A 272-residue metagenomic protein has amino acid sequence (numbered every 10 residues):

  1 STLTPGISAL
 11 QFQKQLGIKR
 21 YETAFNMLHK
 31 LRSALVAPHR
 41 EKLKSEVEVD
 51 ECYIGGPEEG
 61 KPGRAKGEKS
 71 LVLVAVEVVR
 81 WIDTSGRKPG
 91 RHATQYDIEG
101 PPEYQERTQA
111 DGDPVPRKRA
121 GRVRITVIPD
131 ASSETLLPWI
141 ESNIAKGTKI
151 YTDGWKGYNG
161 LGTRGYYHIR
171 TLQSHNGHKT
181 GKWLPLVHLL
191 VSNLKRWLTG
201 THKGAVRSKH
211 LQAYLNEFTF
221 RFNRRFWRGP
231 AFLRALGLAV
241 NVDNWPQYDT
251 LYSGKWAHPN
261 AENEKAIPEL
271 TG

Functional and structural regions predicted by a protein language model:
S1-G272: Residue-level recognition of single "structural anchor" positions that define or cap local secondary structure
